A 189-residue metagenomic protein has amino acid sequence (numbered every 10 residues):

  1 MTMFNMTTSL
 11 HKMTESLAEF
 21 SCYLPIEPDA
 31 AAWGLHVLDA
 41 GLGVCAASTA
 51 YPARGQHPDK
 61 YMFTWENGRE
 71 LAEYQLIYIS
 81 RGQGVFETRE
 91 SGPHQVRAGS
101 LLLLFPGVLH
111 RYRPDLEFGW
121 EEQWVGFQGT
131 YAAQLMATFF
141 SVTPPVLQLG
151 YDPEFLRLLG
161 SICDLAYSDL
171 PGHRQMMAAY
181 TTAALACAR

Functional and structural regions predicted by a protein language model:
M1-E87, G92-H94: Generic protein-terminus/edge-of-domain signal
P25-E27, Q134-R189: Amphipathic alpha-helical segments enriched in hydrophobic/aromatic residues interleaved with Lys/Arg
A40-G43, A47, Q128-T130, L165 (+1 more regions): Phosphate/oxyanion-binding loops and surfaces in catalytic or ligand/nucleic-acid-binding neighborhoods
T88-S91, P114, Y167-P171: Short, flexible helix-adjacent loops and helix caps
E90-F105: Short acidic-glycine-tyrosine-enriched beta hairpin
G92-H94, Q123, P145: Short beta-strand segments
G107-Y131: Ligand-binding loop in jelly-roll beta-barrel domains
